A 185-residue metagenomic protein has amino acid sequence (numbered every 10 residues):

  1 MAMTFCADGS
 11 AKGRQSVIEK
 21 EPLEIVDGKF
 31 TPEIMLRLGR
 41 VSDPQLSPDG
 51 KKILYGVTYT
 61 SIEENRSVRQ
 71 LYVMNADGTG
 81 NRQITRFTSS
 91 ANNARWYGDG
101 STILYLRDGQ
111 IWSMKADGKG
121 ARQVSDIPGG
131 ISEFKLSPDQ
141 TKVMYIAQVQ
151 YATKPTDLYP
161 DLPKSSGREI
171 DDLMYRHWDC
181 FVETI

Functional and structural regions predicted by a protein language model:
M1-Q15: Bacterial Sec-dependent N-terminal signal peptides
G13-E19, R69, Q148-I185: Predominantly five- to eight-bladed beta-propeller fold
V17-R40, R66, M74-S90, M114-G130: Multi-bladed beta-propeller domains
T31-R69, I185: Beta-strand-rich domains and repeat architectures in extracellular enzymes and scaffolds, especially beta-propellers
G50-L54, G100-L104, Q140-M144: Hydrophobic beta-strand positions that form the internal "hydrophobic ladder" of WD40/Gbeta-like beta-propeller blades
Y59-E63, Q110, Q150-K154: Short glycine/acidic-enriched loop and turn motifs that connect beta-strands
T79-D108: Blade-loop segments of beta-propeller domains
